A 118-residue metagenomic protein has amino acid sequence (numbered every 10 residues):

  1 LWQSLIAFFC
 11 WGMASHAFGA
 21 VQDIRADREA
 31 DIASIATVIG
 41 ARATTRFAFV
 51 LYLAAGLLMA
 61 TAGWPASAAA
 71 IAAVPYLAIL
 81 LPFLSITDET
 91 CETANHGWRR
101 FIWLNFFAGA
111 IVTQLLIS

Functional and structural regions predicted by a protein language model:
L1-S118: Multi-pass alpha-helical membrane architecture of UbiA-family and related isoprenoid/lipid prenyltransferases
